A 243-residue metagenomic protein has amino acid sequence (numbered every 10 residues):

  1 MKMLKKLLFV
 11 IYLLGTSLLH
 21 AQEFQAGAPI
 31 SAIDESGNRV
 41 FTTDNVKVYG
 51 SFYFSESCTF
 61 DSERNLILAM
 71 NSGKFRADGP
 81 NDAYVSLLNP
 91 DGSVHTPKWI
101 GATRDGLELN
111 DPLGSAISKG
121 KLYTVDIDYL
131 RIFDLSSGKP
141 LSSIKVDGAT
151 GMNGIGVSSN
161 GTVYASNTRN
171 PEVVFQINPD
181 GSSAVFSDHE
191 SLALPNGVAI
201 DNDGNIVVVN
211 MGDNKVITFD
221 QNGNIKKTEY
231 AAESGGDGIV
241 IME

Functional and structural regions predicted by a protein language model:
E23-T42, G79, A83, L88: Blade/loop signatures of beta-propeller domains
T42-Y49, V94-G106, K139-K145, S182-H189 (+1 more regions): A short beta-strand motif characteristic of beta-propeller blades
F52-R64, F75, A102-K121, D147-A165 (+3 more regions): Beta-rich, blade/repeat-based domains predominating in secreted/periplasmic proteins but also intracellular
A69-H95: Beta-propeller domains
S72-K74, I127, T168-R169, M211: Short loop/turn segments immediately following the C-termini of beta-strands
A83-S86, Y129-R131, V173-F175, K215-I217: A short loop-to-beta-strand structural motif that recurs across blades of beta-propeller domains
L88-S93, D134-K139, I177-S182, D220-N224: Short loop/turn segments that connect beta-strands within beta-propeller blades
D128-N160: Asp-box/WD-like beta-propeller blade repeats and closely related beta-sheet repeat scaffolds
